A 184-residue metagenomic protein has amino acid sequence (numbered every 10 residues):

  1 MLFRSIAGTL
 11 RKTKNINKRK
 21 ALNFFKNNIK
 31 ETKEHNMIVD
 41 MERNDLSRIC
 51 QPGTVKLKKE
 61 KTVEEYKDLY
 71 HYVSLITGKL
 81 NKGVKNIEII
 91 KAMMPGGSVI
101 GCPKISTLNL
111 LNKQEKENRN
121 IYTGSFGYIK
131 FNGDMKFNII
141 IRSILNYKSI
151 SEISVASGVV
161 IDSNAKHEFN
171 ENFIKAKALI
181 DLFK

Functional and structural regions predicted by a protein language model:
M1-K184: Extended alpha-helical targeting/anchoring segments, especially N-terminal organellar/secretory targeting helices
